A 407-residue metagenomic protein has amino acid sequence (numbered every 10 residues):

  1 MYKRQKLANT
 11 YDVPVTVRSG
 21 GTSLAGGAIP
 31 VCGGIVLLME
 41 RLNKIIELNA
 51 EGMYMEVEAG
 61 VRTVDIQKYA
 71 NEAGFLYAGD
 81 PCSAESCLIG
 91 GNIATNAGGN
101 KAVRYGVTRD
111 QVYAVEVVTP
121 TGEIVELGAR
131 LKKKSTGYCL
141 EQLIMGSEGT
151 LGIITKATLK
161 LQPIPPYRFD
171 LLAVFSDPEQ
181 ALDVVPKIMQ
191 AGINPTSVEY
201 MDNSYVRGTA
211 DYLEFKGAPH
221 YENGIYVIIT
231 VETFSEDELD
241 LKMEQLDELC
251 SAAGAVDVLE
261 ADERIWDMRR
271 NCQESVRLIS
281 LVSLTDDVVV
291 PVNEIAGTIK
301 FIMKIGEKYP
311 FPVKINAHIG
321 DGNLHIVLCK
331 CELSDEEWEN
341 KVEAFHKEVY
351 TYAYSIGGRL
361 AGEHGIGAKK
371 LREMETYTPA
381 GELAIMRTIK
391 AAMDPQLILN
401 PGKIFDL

Functional and structural regions predicted by a protein language model:
K3-L42, H318, A353: Glycine-rich N-terminal segment of FAD-binding domains in flavoprotein oxidoreductases, spanning the beta-loop-helix
N9, G27-N43, N71-F75, G99-R109 (+5 more regions): A glycine- and small-aliphatic-rich helix-loop capping segment at beta-alpha/alpha-beta transitions that lines
K44-E199, L399: FAD-binding subdomain of flavoenzyme oxidoreductases
E123, L371-L407: Activity-critical C-terminal alpha-helical subdomain
P163, V174, L182-E348, Y352 (+1 more regions): C-terminal substrate-recognition/cap domain of FAD-linked oxidoreductases
Y354-I366, A391, P395-L399: Alpha-helix capping/hinge segments and adjacent helical runs
